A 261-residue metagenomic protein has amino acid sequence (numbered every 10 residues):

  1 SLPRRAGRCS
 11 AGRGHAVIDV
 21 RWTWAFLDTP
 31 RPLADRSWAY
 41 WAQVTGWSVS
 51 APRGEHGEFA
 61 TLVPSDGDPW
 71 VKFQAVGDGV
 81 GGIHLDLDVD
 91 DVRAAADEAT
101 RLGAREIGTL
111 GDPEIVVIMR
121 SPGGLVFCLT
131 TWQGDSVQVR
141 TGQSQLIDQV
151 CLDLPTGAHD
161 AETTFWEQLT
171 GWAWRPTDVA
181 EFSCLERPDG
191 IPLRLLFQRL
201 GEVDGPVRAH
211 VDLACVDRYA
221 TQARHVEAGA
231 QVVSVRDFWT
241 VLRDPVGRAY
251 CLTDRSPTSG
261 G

Functional and structural regions predicted by a protein language model:
A16-P69, A94, R101-L102, I107-V117 (+3 more regions): Core segments of cupin and vicinal oxygen chelate
W22-W24, V80-H84, Q145-Q149, P206-H210: Short, solvent-exposed beta-strand edge segments and adjacent coil->beta transition regions
L33-D35, S65, V80, L85-G123 (+3 more regions): Vicinal oxygen chelate
T45-G81, L125-Q133, W172-A209, R243-P245 (+1 more regions): Conserved short beta-strand elements that form part of the metal-binding/catalytic scaffold of enzyme active sites
I115-R140: Short, structured interface segments
G134-Q145, T258-G261: A short, polar/charged loop-to-alpha-helix boundary motif
